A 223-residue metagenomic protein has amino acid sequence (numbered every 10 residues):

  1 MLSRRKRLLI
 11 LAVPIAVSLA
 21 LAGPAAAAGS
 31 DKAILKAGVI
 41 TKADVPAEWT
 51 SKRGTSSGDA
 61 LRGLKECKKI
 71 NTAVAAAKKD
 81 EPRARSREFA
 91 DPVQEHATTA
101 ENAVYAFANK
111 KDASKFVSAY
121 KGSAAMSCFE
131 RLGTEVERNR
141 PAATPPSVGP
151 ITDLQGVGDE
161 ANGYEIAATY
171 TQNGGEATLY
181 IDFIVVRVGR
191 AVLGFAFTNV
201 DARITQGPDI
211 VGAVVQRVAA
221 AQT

Functional and structural regions predicted by a protein language model:
L2-A12: Bacterial N-terminal signal peptides that target proteins for export
L11-A20: Bacterial N-terminal signal peptides
I15, K52, Y120-S123, V214: Alpha-helix boundary/capping residues
A22-P24: N-terminal signal peptide c-region/cleavage motif recognized by signal peptidases
A27-K36, K42-D44, A142-R217: A short, solvent-exposed beta-edge/loop patch
I40-S57: N-terminal targeting signals for Sec/Tat export/insertion, comprising classic cleavable signal peptides
S56-G175: A small/polar (G/S/T-enriched), proline-flanked helix-loop surface module common in exported/cell-envelope proteins
Q222-T223: Short, solvent-exposed mixed-charge patches
